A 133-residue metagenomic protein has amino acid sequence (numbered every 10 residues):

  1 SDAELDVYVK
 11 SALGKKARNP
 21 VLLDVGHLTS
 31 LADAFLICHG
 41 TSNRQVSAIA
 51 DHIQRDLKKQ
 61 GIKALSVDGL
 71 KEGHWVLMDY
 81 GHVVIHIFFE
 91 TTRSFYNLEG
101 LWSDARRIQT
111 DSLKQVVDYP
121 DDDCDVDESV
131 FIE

Functional and structural regions predicted by a protein language model:
S1-H27, R44-A48, Q60, D68-G69 (+1 more regions): Long, contiguous binding/interaction regions
D24-H39, W75: Short, charge-patterned binding micro-sites
I49-Q54: Short amphipathic alpha-helices in soluble, non-transmembrane regions that often serve as interface/regulatory elements
D56-F88: Mid-chain, well-packed structural core segment of small domains
